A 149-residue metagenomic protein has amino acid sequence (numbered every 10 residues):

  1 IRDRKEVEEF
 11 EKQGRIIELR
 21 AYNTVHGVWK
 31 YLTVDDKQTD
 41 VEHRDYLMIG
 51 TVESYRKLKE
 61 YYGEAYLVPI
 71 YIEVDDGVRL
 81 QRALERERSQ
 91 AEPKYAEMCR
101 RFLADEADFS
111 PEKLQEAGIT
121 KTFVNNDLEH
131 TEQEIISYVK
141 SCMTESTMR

Functional and structural regions predicted by a protein language model:
I1-Y46, G50-S54: ATP-dependent small-molecule kinase phosphotransfer cores that center on conserved nucleotide phosphate-binding segments
I16-L19, L67-Y71, T120-T122: Conserved beta-strand scaffold positions in the cores of enzyme catalytic domains, especially in NTP/NDP-utilizing
K37-V41, E60-A65, K113-E116: Conserved catalytic network of the ASCE P-loop NTPase/AAA+ motor domain
D45-T51, Y62-E87: Conserved phosphate-donor/acceptor-positioning beta-strand/loop module used by diverse small-molecule
R56-K57, G77-A83, H130-E134: Switch/connector loops and helix/strand junctions flanking conserved nucleotide-binding motifs in nucleotide-processing
R88-K140, M148-R149: Small-molecule kinase domains that catalyze NTP-dependent phosphoryl transfer to phosphate-bearing small molecules
